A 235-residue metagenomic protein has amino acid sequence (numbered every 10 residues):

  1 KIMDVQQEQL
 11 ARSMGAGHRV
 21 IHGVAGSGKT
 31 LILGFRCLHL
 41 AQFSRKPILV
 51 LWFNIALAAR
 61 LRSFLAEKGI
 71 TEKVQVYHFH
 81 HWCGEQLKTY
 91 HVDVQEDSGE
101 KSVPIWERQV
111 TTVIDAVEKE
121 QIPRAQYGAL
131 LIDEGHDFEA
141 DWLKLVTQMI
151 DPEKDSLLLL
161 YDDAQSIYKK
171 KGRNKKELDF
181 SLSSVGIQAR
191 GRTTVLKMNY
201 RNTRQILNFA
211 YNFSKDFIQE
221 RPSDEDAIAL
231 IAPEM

Functional and structural regions predicted by a protein language model:
D4-V5, Q9-R12, A16-K88, A116 (+1 more regions): Conserved helicase motor core of SF1/SF2 NTP-dependent helicases
C83-R108: Conserved P-loop NTPase mechanochemical-coupling segment
K101-G128: Mid-core helix/loop region of P-loop NTP-binding domains shared across ATPases and GTPases
